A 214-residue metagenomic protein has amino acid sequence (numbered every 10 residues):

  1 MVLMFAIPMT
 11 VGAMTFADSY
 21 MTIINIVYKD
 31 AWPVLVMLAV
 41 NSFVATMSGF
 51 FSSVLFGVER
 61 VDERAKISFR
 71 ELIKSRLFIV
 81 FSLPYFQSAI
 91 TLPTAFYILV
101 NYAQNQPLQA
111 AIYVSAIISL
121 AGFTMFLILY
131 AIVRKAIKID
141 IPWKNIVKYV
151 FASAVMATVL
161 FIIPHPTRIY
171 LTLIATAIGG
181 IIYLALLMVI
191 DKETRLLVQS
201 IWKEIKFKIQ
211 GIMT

Functional and structural regions predicted by a protein language model:
M1-F5, L38, V150: Loop-to-transmembrane-helix entry motif
I7-V11, T15, F43-F50, V54 (+5 more regions): Hydrophobic alpha-helical transmembrane bundles that constitute the permease/transmembrane domains of multi-pass
T10-D18, L92-Y97, F123-R134, A157 (+2 more regions): Membrane-embedded alpha-helical segments of multi-pass transporters/permeases
A13-T46, D62, S68-R70, Y102-I112: Interfacial segments at transmembrane-helix termini and the short loops linking adjacent helices
D18-T22, I26-V27, V54-D62, F96-N105 (+4 more regions): Transmembrane helix-loop junctions in multipass membrane proteins, especially transporters and channels
W32, D62-T124, F161-G180: Membrane-interface helix-loop junctions in multi-pass transport and translocation proteins
V40-S82, L108, L129-I139: Membrane-interface junctions at transmembrane-helix termini in multi-pass inner-membrane proteins
A131, I137-V147, L160-T214: Membrane-proximal transmembrane or re-entrant/amphipathic helices at the cytosolic face
